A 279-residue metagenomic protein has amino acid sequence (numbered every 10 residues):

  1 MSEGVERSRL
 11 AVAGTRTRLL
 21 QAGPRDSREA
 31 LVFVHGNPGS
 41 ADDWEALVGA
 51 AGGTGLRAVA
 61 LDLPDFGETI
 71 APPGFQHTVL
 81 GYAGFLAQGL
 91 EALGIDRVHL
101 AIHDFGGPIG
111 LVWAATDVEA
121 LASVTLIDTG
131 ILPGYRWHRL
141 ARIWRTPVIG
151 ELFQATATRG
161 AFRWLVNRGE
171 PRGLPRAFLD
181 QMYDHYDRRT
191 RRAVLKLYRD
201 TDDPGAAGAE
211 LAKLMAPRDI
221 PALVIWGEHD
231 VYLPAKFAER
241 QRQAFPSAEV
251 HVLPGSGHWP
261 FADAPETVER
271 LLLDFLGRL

Functional and structural regions predicted by a protein language model:
M1-L31, G53-L56, I95-R97, R270-L279: Alpha/beta-hydrolase fold catalytic core
L20, A60-I102, R270: Active-site loop/oxyanion-hole signature of alpha/beta-hydrolase fold enzymes
Q21-E68: Conserved HGGG/HGGXW glycine-rich cap/lid loop of the alpha/beta-hydrolase fold
A115, A122-L152: Flexible "cap/lid" loop of the alpha/beta hydrolase fold
T156-P217: Conserved alpha/beta-hydrolase catalytic His-Asp/Glu region
R218, V224-W226: Short beta-strand/loop motif that positions the catalytic acidic residue of the alpha/beta-hydrolase fold
H229-L233: Acidic catalytic loop of the alpha/beta-hydrolase fold
A248-L279: Catalytic active-site module of serine/aspartate enzymes centered on a nucleophile-bearing elbow/loop
